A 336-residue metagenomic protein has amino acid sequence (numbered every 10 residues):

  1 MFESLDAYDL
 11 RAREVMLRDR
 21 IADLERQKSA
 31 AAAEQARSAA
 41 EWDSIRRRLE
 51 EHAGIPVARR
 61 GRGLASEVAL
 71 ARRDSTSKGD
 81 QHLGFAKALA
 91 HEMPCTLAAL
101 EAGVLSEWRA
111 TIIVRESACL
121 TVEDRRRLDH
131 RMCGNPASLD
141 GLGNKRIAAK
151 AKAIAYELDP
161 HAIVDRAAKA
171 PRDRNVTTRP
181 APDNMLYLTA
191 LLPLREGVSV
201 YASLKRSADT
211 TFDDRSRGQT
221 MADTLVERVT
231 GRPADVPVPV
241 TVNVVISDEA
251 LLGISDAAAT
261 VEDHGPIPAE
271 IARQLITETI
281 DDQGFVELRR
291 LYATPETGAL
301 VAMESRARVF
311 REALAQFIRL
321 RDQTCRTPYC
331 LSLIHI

Functional and structural regions predicted by a protein language model:
M1-V301, A307: Rieske [2Fe-2S] iron-sulfur domain-containing proteins
A302-L320: Short, contiguous acidic/charged loop-to-helix segments that flank catalytic cores in large enzymes
C325: Short cysteine-rich clusters marking metal-coordination/redox-active sites
C330-L331: Short Cys/His-rich zinc-binding micro-motifs
I334-I336: Conserved small/polar residues in nucleotide/adenosyl-binding loops
